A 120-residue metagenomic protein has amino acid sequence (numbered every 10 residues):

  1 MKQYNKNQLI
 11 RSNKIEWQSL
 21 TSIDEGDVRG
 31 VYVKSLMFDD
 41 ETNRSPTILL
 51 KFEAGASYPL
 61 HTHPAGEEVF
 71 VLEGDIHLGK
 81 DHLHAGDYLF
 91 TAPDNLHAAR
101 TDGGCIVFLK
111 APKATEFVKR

Functional and structural regions predicted by a protein language model:
M1-R44: A short, N-terminal "cap"/entry segment at the start of jelly-roll beta-barrel domains of the cupin/DSBH fold
V31, P93-R120: Ligand-binding loop in jelly-roll beta-barrel domains
V33-S35, T47-L49, E68, Y88-F90: Conserved hydrophobic/aromatic beta-strand scaffold that supports enzyme active sites
E41-N43, A54-S57: Short, charged/polar surface micro-motifs in flexible loops or helix N-caps
I48-L50, P59-H63, K80-D81, A99-T101: Short histidine-centered beta-strand/loop micro-motifs that create catalytic or ligand/metal-coordination sites
E53-A56, H63-L78: Glycine- and acidic-residue-biased ligand/ion/polar-headgroup-sensing regions
L78-T101: Short acidic-glycine-tyrosine-enriched beta hairpin
